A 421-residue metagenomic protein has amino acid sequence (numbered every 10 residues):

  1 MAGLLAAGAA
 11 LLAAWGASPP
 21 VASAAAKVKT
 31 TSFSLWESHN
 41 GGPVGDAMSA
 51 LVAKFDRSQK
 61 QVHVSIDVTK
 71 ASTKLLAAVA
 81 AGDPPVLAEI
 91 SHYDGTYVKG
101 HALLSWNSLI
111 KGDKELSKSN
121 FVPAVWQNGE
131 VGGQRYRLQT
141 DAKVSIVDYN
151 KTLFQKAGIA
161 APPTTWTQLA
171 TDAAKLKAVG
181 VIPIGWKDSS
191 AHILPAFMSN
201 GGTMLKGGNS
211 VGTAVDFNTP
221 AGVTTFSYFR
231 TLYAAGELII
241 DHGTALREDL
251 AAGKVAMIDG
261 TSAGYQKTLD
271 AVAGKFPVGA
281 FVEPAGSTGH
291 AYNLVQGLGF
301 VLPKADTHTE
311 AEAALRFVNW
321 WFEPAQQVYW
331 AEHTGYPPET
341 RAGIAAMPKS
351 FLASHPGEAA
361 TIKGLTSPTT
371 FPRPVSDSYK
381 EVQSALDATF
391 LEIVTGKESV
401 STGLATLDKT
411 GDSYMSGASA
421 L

Functional and structural regions predicted by a protein language model:
P20-A22, G132-T140, S145, T167-A214 (+1 more regions): Extracytoplasmic/periplasmic solute-binding protein
K27, F281-V282, E332-A385, G417-A418: Long, aromatic- and glycine/proline-rich binding clefts that accommodate carbohydrate-like moieties
A53, A157, V223, S227 (+5 more regions): Extracytoplasmic/periplasmic substrate-recognition and gating elements
K54-F121, Q155-A157, A161-T164, A256-M257 (+3 more regions): Extracytoplasmic "Venus flytrap"/periplasmic binding protein-like
H92-I146, A196, G279-F281: Hinge/lid segment of periplasmic solute-binding proteins
N107-F121, T203-T224, D270-G274, V282-N293 (+2 more regions): Short, solvent-exposed loop/beta-turn-alpha elements that line the ligand-binding surface or hinge of extracytoplasmic
Q155, T366-L421: Conserved C-terminal helix/tail region of periplasmic/extracytoplasmic solute-binding proteins
A173, V211-I240: Glycine-centered hinge/linker elements that transmit conformational signals in sensory and ligand-binding systems
